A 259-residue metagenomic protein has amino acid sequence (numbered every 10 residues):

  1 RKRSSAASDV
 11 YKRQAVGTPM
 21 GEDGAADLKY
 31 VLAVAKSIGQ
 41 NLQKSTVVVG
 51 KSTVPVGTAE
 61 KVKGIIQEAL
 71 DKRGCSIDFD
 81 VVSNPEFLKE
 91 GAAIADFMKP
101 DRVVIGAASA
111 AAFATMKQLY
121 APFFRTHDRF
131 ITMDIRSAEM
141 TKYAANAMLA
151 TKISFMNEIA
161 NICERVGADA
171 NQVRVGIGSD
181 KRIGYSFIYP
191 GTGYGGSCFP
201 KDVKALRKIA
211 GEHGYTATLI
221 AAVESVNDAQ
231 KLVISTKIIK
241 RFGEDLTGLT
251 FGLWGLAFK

Functional and structural regions predicted by a protein language model:
R1-A7, Y11: Single conserved hydrophobic/aromatic residue that forms the stacking wall/gate of nucleotide- or nucleobase-binding
Q14-V16, S52, A107-A108: Glycine-rich, N-terminal phosphate-binding loop of Rossmann-like dinucleotide-binding domains
G17-E22, S137-A138, L256-K259: A short, flexible beta-alpha/helix-coil linker loop
P19-F87: Rossmann-like NAD(P)(H) cofactor-binding subdomain of soluble oxidoreductases
L32-G39, A160, R207, S235 (+1 more regions): A structural alpha-helix within SAM-dependent methyltransferase catalytic domains
G64-P85, K89-Y185, I209-H213: Internal alpha-helical scaffold of NAD(P)-dependent oxidoreductase catalytic cores
E164-K259: NAD(P)-dependent Rossmann-like dehydrogenase/reductase catalytic/cofactor-binding core
